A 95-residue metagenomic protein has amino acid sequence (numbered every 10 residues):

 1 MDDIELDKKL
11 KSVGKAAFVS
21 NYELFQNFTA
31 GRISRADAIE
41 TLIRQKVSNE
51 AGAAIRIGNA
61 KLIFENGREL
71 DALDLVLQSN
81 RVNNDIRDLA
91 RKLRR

Functional and structural regions predicted by a protein language model:
D2-L10: Short, Lys/Arg-enriched N-terminal segment that forms or immediately precedes the first helix of a structured domain
S12-I33: Short, amphipathic alpha-helical "recognition" segments used to contact nucleic acids or chromatin
N27-G31, Q45-S48, I63, S79-N83: Surface-exposed polar/charged interaction patches
S34-K46: DNA-recognition alpha helix
I43-I55: Short, basic interhelical loop/turn and adjoining N-cap of the next helix at nucleic-acid- or acidic-partner-contacting
I57, K61-F64: DNA major-groove recognition helix of helix-turn-helix
F64-N80: Short Lys/Arg-enriched helix C-cap and helix-to-coil transition segments that create basic nucleic-acid-contact patches
D85-R95: Helix-turn-helix/homeodomain-like alpha-helical modules used for DNA recognition and transcription-factor dimerization
